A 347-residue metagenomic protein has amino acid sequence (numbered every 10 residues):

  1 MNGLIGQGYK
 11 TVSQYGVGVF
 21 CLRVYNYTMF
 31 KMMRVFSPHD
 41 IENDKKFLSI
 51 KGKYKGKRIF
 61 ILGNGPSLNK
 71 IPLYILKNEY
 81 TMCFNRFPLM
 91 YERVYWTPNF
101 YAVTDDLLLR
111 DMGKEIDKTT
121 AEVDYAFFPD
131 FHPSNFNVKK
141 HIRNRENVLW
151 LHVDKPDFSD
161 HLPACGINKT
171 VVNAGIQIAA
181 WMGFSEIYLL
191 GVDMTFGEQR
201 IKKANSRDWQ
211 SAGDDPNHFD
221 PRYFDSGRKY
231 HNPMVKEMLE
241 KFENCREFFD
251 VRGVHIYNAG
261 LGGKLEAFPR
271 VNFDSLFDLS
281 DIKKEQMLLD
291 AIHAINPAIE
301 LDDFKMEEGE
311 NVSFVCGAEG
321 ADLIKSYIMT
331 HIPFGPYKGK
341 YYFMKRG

Functional and structural regions predicted by a protein language model:
N2-P297: Metal-ion/cofactor- or nucleotide/acyl-coenzyme-handling active-site neighborhoods
G16, S280, G317, F334-G335: Intrinsically disordered, low-complexity coil/linker segments enriched for acidic/polar and small residues
Y74-N78, K325-H331: Surface-exposed flexible segments
M90-E92, I299-E308: Short, flexible, solvent-exposed loop/turn segments with mixed acidic/basic and small polar residues
Y125-A126, A298-D303, M329-P336: Short secondary-structure junctions
P297, G309-N311, P336-G339: Intrinsic-disorder/low-complexity loop/linker signature
E307-I328: Acidic, low-complexity, intrinsically disordered interaction modules
Y342-K345: C-terminal edge-of-domain segments
